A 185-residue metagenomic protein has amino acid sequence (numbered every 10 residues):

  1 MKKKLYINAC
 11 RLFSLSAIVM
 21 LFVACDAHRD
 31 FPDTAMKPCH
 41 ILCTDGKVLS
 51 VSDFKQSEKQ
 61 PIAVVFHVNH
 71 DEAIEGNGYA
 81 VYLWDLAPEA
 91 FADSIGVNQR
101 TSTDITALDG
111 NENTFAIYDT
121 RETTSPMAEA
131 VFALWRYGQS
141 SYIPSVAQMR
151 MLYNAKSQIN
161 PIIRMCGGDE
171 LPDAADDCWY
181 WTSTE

Functional and structural regions predicted by a protein language model:
M1-V23: Sec-dependent bacterial lipoprotein signal peptides
K2-Y6, E89, T103-I105, C178-W181: Bimodal feature
A9-L15, D93, T101, T182: Intrinsically disordered, low-complexity segments enriched in Ser/Pro/Gly/Ala and basic residues
R11-L12, F31-P32, L171: Homeobox/homeodomain signature
L15, T34, A73-I74, D173-D176: A generic structural signal for short, non-catalytic loop/turn and secondary-structure boundary residues
C25-Y137: Short, compositionally biased
M127-S141, V146-E185: An exposed tryptophan-centered "aromatic clamp" motif
